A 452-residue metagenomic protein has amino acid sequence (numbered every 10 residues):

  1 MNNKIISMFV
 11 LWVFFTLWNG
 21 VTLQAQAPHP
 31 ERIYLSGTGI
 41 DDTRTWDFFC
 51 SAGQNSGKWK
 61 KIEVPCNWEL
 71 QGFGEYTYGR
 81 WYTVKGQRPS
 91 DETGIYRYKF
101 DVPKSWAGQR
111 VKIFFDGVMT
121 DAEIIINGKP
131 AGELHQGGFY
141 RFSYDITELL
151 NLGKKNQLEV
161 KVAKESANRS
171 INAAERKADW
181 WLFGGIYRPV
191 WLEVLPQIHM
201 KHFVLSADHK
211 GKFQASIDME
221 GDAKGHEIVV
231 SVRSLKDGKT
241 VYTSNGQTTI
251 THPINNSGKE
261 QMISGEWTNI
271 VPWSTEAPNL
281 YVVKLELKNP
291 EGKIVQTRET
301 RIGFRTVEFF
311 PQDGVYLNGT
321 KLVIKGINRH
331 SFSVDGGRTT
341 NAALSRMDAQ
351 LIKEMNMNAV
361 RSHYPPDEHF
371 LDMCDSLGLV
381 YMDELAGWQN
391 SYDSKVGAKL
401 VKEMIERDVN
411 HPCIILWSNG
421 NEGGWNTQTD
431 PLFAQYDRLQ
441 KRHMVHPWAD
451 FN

Functional and structural regions predicted by a protein language model:
M1-P28: Bacterial Sec-dependent N-terminal signal peptides
T16, Q24-R80, K161-S170, D237: Accessory carbohydrate-binding/adhesion or oligomerization-edge regions at the termini of glycan-active proteins
A27-R32, F49, N67, D91-H202 (+3 more regions): Accessory beta-strand-rich segments of carbohydrate-active enzymes
R32-G37, F203-V204, K284-I352: N-terminal carbohydrate-binding accessory modules
W106-Q109, L150-K155, E266-L280: Short glycine/proline/serine/threonine-rich loop/turn segments at secondary-structure transition edges
I126, K212-I250: Beta-strand-rich binding/interaction modules
G128, V190, Y281, G319 (+3 more regions): Conserved, mostly hydrophobic/aromatic
A349-I352, A359-N452: Substrate-binding/catalytic cleft of secreted carbohydrate-active enzymes, primarily glycoside hydrolases
